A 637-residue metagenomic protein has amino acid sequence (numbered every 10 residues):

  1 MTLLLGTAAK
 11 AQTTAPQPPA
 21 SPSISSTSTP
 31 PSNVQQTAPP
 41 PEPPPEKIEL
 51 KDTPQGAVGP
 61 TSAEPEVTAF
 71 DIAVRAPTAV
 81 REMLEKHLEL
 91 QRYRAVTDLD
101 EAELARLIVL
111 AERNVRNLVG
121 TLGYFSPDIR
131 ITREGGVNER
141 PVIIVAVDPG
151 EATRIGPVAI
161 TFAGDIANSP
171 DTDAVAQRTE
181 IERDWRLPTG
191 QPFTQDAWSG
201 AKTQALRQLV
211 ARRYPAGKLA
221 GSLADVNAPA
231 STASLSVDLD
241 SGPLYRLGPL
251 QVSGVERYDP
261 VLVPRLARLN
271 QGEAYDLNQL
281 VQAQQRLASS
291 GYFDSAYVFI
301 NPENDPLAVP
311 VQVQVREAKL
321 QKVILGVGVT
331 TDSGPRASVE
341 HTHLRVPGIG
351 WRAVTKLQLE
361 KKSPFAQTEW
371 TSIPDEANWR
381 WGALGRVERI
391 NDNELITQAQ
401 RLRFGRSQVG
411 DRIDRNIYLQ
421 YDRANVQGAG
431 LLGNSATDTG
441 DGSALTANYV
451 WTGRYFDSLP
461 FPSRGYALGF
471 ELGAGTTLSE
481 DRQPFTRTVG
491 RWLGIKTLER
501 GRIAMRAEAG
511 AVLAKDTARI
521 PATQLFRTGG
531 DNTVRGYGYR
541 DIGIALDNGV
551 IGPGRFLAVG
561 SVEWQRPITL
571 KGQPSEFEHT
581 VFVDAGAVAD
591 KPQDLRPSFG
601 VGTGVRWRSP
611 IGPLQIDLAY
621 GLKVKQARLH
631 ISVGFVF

Functional and structural regions predicted by a protein language model:
M1-G6: Bacterial N-terminal signal peptides
T7-A11: Sec/Tat signal peptide C-region and signal peptidase I cleavage site
Q12-K86, R92-T331, E340, V354-S372 (+2 more regions): Periplasmic polypeptide-binding modules associated with outer-membrane biogenesis and secretion
A105-R106, T194-D196, R212, A224-V226 (+8 more regions): Outer-membrane beta-barrel domain signature
A167-E180, D276-G469, T486, I503 (+5 more regions): Gram-negative/organellar outer-membrane beta-barrel architecture
V309, E499-F582, V588-D590: Extracytoplasmic gating/loop element in the C-terminal half of outer-membrane beta-barrel translocons and assembly
R336-S338, T446-V450, E471-G473, R487-R491 (+6 more regions): One-face residue pattern on beta-strands with alternating periodicity enriched for small/polar residues
L384, F404, A467-T476, Q483-K515: Transmembrane beta-barrel strand/turn architecture of Gram-negative outer membrane proteins
